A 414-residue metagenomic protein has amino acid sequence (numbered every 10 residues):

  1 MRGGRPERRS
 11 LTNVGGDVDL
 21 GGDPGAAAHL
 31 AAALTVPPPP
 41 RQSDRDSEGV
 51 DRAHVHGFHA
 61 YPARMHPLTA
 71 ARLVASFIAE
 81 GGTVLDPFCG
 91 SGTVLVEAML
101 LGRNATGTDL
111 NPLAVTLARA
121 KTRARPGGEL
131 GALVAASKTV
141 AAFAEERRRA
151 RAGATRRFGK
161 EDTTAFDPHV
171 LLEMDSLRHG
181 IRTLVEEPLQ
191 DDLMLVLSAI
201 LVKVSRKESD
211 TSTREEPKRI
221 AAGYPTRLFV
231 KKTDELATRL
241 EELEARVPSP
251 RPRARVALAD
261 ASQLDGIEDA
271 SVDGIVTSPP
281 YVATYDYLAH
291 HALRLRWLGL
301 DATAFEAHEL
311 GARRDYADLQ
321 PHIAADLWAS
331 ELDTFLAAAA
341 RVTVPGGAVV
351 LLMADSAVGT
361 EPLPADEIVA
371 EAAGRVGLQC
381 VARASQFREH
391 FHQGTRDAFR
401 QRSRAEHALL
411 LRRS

Functional and structural regions predicted by a protein language model:
M1-E80: S-adenosyl-L-methionine
A70, V84-L101, A105-P112, A118 (+5 more regions): Conserved proline-anchored active-site loop of SAM-dependent methyltransferases that bridges a beta-strand
E80-G81, D301, A338, T343-V349: Short glycine-dipeptide loop
L113-L184, G299-Y316: Conserved phosphoryl-transfer catalytic core
L171-T277, V282-L288: SAM-dependent nucleic-acid methyltransferase catalytic core
D265, G274, Y281-A338: SAM-dependent methyltransferase catalytic-core segment centered on the flexible catalytic loop and adjoining short
L298-A302, E361-Q386: Conserved Class I S-adenosyl-L-methionine
L378-S414: Class I S-adenosyl-L-methionine
